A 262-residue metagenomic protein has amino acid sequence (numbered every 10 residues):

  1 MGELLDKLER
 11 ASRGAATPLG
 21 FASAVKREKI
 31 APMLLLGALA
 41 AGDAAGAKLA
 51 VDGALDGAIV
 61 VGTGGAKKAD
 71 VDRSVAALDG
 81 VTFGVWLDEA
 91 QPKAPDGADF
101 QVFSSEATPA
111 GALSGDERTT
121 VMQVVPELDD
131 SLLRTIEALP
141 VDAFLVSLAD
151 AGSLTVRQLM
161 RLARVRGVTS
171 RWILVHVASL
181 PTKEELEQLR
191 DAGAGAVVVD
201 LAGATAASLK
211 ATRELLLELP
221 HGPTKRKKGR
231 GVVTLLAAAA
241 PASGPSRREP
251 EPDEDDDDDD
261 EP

Functional and structural regions predicted by a protein language model:
M1-V85, R247-P262: Conserved N-terminal beta1-alpha1 strand-loop-helix module at the mouth
A15-G20, G62-D79, E89-P92, F100-R118 (+4 more regions): Active-site-adjacent beta->alpha loops and helix N-cap segments on the catalytic face of soluble alpha/beta enzymes
A31-L39, D56-G62, V81-D88, F100-S104 (+4 more regions): Hydrophobic faces of well-ordered beta-strands that scaffold small-molecule active sites in alpha/beta enzyme cores
A45-A50, A90-G97, E127-A138, S179-V197: Catalytic cores of alpha/beta
A54-G57, V75-V85, D96-D99, D116-R118 (+3 more regions): Structural alpha-beta junctions
D72-S74, G203-P262: C-terminal helical cap(s) of enzyme catalytic domains, especially alpha/beta-barrels
V85-Q91, E127-T135, I173-H176, G222-L235: Short, basic, helix/turn surface patches
A98, M122, E137-A143, L148 (+4 more regions): ATP/nucleotide-binding catalytic cores
